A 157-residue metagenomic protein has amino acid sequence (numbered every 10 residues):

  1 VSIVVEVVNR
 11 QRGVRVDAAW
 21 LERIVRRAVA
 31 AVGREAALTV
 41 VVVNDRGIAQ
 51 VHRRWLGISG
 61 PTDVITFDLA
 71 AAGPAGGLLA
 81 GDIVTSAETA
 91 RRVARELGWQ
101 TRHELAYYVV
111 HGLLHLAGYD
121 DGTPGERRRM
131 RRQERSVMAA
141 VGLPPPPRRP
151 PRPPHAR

Functional and structural regions predicted by a protein language model:
V1-A106, L116-R157: An acidic/histidine-cluster motif and surrounding catalytic segment that typifies divalent-metal-assisted enzyme active
